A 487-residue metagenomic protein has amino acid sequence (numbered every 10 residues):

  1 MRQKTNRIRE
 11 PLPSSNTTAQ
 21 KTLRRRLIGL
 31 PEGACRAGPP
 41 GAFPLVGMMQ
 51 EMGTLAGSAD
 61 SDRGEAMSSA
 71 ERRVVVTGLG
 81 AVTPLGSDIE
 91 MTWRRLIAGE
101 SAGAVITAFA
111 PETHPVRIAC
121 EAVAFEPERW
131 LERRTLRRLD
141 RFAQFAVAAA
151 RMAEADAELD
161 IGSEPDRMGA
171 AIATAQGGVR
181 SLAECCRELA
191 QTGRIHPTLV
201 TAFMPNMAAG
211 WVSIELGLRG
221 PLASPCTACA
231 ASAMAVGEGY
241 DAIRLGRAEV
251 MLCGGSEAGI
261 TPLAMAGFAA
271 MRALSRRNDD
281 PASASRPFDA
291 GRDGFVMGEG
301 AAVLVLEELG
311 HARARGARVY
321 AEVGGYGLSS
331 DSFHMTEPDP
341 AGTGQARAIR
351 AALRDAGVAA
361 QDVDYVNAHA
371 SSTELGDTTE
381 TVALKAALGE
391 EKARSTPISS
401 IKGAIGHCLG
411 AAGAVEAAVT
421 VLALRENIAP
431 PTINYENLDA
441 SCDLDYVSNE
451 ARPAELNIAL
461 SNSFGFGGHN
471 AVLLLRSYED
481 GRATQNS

Functional and structural regions predicted by a protein language model:
R2, R7-R9, P13-N16, R24-R26: Low-acidity, Ser/Thr- and Arg-rich intrinsically disordered low-complexity segments
L55, S61-T135, A157, G310-E322 (+2 more regions): ACP-dependent fatty acid/polyketide chain-elongation machinery
R73-T77, S101-V105, D279-A356, D364-Y365 (+2 more regions): Condensing-enzyme catalytic core mediating Claisen C-C bond formation in acyl metabolism
V76, W93, I97-T227, S256-G267 (+1 more regions): Conserved beta-ketoacyl condensing-enzyme motif
A81-L85, E90, E132-R151, I195-M204 (+5 more regions): Active-site pocket-shaping loop/turn-to-helix segments
T107, R247-D293, Y326-P340, A368-T378 (+1 more regions): Acyl-CoA/ACP chain-elongation machinery
A146-E158, A208-L216, P221-E257, F295-A317 (+2 more regions): Active-site-proximal alpha-helical scaffold in enzymes
A190-T198, M234-G237, D241, A258-A314 (+4 more regions): Glycine-/small-residue-rich "gating" segment that lines the acyl/pantetheine channel and substrate pocket
